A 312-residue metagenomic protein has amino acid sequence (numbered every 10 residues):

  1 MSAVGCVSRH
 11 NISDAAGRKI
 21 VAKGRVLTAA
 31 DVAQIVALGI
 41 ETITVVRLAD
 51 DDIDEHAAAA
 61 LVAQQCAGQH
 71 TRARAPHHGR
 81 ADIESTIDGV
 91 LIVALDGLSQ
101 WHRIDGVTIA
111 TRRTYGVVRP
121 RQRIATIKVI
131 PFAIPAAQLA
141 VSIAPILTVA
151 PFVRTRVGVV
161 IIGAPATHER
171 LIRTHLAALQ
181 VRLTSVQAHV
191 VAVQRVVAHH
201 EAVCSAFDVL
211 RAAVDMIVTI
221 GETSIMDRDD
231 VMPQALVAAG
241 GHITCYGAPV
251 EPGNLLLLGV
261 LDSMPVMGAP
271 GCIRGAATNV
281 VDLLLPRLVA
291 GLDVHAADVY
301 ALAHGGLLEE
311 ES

Functional and structural regions predicted by a protein language model:
M1-R80: Intrinsically disordered, low-complexity, positively charged segments
G5, K19, A73-P76, G116-V118 (+4 more regions): Solvent-exposed alpha-helices and their adjacent loops that cap or buttress functional pockets in soluble metabolic
R18, A29-V32, I109-V117, G247: Short, surface-exposed secondary-structure edge patches
V26-L27, I43, V118-I130, I217 (+1 more regions): Generic structural signal for buried aliphatic residues
V45, T71-P76, I134-A136, Q187-V193 (+1 more regions): Flexible, glycine/charged-enriched surface loops at secondary-structure junctions
A49-F152: Extended, charged alpha/beta regions that create polyanion-binding interfaces
P145-A198: Glycine-rich phosphate/diphosphate-binding loop of Rossmann-like nucleotide-binding domains
A164, T174, V191-S312: Short glycine/threonine-rich loop/turn motifs
